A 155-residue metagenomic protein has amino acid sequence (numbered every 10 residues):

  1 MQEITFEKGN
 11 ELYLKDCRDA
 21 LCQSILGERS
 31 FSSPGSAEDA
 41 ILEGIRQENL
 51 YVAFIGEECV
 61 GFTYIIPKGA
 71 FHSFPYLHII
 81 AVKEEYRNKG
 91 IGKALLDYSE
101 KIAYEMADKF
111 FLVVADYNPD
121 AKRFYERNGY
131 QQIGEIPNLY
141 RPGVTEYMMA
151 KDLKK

Functional and structural regions predicted by a protein language model:
I4-E85, L96-Y98, I102: Acetyl-CoA-dependent GNAT
R87, L112-K122, N138-V144: Conserved beta-strand-loop-alpha-helix junction that forms the acyl-donor binding cleft
G90-G92: Conserved G/P- and acidic residue-centered "switch" motifs that form tight phosphate/ATP-binding loops in soluble
L96, A103-A115: Conserved GNAT acetyl-CoA-binding A-motif
Y98, R123-F124: Structural preference for long, well-ordered alpha-helical segments within the folded cores of structured domains
Y125-E126, Y130: Conserved active-site tyrosine of GNAT-family acetyltransferases
P142-K155: Terminal substrate-recognition subdomain of acyl/acetyltransferases
